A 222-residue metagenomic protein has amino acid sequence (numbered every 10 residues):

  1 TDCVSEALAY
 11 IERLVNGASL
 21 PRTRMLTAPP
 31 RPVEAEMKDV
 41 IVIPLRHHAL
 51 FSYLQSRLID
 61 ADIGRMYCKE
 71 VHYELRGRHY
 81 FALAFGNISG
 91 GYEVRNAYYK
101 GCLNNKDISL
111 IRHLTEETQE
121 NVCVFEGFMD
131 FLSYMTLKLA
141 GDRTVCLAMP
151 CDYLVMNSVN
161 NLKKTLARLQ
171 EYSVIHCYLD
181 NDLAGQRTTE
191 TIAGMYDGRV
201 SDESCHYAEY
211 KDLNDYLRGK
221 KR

Functional and structural regions predicted by a protein language model:
T1-Y53: Non-catalytic accessory segments of DNA primases and related replication-initiation nucleases
F51-I63: Serine endopeptidase catalytic core focused on the charge-relay Asp
S52, L132, E190: Alpha-helical elements of the RecA-like P-loop NTPase motor core of helicases
D60-R78: Short, basic/aromatic recognition patches
Y73-R168: Phosphate-handling DNA/RNA-contact segment within nucleic-acid enzymes
E120, T136-R222: TOPRIM fold recognition
